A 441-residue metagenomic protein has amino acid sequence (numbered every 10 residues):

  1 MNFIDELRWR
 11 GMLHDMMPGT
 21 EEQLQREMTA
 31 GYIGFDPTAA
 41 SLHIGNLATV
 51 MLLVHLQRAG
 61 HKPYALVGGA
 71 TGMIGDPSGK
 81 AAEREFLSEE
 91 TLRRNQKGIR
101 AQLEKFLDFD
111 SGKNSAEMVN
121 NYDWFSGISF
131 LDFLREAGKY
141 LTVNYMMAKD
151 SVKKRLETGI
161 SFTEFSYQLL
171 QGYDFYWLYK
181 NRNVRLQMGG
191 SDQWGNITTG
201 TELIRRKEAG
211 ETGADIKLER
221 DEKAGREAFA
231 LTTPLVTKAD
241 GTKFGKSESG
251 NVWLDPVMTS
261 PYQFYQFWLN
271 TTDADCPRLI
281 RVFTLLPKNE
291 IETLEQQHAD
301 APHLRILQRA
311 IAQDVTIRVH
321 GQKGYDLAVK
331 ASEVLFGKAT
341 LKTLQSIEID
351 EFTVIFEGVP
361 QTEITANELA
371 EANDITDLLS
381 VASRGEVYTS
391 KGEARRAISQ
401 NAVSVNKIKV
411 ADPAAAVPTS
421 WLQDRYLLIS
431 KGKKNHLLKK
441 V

Functional and structural regions predicted by a protein language model:
M1-Q193, I197-T201, R205-F229: NTP-dependent nucleotidyl-transfer catalytic core
I204-V441: Conserved nucleotide- and phosphate/pyrophosphate-binding catalytic cores in adenylate/nucleotidyl-handling enzymes
